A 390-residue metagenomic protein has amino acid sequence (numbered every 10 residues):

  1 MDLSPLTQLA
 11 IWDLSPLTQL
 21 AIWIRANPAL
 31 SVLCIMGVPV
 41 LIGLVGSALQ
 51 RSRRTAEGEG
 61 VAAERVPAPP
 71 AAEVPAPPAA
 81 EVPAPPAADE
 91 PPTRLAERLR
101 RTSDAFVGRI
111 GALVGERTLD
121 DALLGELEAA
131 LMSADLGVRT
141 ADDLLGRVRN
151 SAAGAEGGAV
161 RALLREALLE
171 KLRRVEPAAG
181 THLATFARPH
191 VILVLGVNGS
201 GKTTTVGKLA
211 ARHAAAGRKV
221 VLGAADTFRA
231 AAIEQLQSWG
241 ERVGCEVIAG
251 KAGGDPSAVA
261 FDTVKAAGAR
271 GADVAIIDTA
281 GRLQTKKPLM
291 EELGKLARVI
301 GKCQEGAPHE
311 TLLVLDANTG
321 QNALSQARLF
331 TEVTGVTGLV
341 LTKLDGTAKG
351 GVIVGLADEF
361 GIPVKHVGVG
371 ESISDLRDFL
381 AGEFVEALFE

Functional and structural regions predicted by a protein language model:
L3-I22, V66, A71-V74, A79-V82: Hydrophobic-composition signal
D13, L17-R54: N-terminal signal-anchor transmembrane alpha helix of single-pass membrane proteins, serving as the membrane-anchoring
W23-V32, R51-E57, A63, F106-D121: Low-complexity, charge- and small-residue-enriched intrinsically disordered regions
V45, A179-G180, L209, S325-A327 (+1 more regions): Short beta-alpha junctions and helix-cap segments that line functional grooves
A56-R94: Long, low-complexity intrinsically disordered regions
A71, A76-A84, R147-S151, R165-R188 (+3 more regions): C-terminal-of-GTPase-core extension/linker across diverse P-loop GTPases
D89-T279, E292: Primarily NTPase-proximal linker/entry elements flanking Walker-type ATP/GTP-binding cores
Q235, D255-R270, Q284-E390: Conserved catalytic-core segment of NTP-binding enzymes
